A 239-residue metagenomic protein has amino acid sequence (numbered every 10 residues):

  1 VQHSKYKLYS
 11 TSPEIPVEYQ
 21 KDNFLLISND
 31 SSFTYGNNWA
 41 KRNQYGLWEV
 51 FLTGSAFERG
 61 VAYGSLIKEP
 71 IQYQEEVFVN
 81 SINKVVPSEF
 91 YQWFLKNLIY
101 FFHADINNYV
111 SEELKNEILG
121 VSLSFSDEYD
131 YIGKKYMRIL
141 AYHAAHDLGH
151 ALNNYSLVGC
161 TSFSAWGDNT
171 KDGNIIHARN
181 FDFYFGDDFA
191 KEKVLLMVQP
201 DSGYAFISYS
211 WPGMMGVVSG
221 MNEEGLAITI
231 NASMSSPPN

Functional and structural regions predicted by a protein language model:
V1-N239: N-terminal mature-domain region immediately after signal-peptide cleavage in secreted/organellar precursors
